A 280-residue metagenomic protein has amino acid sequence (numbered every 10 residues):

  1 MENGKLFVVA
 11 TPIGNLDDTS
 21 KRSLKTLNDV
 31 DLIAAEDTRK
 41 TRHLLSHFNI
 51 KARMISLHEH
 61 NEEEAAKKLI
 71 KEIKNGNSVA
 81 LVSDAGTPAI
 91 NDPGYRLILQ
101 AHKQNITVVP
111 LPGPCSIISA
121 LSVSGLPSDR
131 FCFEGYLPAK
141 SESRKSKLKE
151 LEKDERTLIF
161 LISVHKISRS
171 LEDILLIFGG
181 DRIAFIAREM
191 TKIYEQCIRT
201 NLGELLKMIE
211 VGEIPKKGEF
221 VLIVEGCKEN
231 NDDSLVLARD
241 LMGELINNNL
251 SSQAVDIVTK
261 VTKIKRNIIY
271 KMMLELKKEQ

Functional and structural regions predicted by a protein language model:
M1-H60: Glycine-rich, flexible N-terminal cofactor/catalytic loop recognition
N3, T157, V164-Q280: A contiguous loop/helix-start segment that scaffolds small-molecule binding in enzyme catalytic cores
K5-L6, G76-A80, R156-T157: Loop/turn-to-beta-strand initiation segments
L27-I33, I106-V109, T157-L158: Short active-site oxyanion
A35, P110-G113, F160, I186: General beta-strand structural signal in soluble alpha/beta enzymes
L57-E63, L137-K140: Conserved helicase motor
A66-C115, S119: Glycine/small-residue-rich loop that forms an oxyanion/phosphate-binding "nest" at active or ligand-binding sites
R96-D154: Class I SAM-dependent methyltransferase SAM-binding "motif I" and its flanking Rossmann-like core
